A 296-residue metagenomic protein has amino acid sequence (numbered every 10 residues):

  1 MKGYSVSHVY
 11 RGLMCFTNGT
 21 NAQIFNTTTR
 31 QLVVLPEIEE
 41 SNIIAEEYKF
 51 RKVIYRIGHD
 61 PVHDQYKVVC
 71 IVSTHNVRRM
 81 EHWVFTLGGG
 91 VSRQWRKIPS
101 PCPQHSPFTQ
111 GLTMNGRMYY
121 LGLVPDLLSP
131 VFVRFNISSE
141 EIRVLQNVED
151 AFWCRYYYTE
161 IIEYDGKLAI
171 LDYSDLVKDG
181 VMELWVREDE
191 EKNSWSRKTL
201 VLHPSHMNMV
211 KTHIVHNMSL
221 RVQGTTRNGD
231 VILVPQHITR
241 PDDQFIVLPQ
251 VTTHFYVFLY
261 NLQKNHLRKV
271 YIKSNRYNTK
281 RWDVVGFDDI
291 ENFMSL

Functional and structural regions predicted by a protein language model:
M1-L296: Short, conserved recognition motifs on repeat-domain binding surfaces
